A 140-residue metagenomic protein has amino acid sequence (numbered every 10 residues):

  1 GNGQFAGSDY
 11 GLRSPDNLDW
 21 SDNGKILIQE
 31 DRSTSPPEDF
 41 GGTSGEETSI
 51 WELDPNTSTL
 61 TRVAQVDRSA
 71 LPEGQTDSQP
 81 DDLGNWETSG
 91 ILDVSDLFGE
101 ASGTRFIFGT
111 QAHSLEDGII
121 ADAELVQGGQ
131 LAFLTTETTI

Functional and structural regions predicted by a protein language model:
G1-I140: Sequence/structural signature of beta-propeller domains
